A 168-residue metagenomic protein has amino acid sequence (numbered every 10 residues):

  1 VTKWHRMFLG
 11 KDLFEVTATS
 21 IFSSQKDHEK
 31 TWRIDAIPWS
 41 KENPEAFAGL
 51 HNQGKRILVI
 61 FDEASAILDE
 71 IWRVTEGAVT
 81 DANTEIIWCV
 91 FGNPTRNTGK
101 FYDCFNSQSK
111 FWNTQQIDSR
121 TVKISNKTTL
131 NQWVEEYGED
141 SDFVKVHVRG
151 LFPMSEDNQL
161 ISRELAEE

Functional and structural regions predicted by a protein language model:
T2-I57: Inter-Walker segment of RecA-like/P-loop motor cores
W4-F8, L68-I71, V79, N83 (+4 more regions): A generic secondary-structure signal for well-formed alpha-helical elements
I21, F47, F101, V148 (+1 more regions): Short clusters of hydrophobic/aromatic residues that line enzyme substrate/ligand-binding pockets
I21-H28, N93-R96, T121-I124: Short, conserved secondary-structure transition motifs
I37, A48, G92, D118 (+1 more regions): Residue-level detector of conserved, well-ordered beta-strand and adjacent loop positions that form binding/recognition
F61-T121: Signature of the SF2 helicase/ATPase Hel1-core->accessory helical subdomain module
V122-E168: ATPase catalytic-site recognition across NTP-hydrolyzing enzymes
